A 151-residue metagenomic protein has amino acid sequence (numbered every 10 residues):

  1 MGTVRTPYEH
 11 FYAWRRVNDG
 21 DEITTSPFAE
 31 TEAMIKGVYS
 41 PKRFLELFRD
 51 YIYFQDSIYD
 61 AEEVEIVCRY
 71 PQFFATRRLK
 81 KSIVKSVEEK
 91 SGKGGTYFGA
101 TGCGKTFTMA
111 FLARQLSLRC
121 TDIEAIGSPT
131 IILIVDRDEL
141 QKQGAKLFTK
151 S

Functional and structural regions predicted by a protein language model:
M1-V135, E139-S151: ATP-dependent helicase/translocase motor core
